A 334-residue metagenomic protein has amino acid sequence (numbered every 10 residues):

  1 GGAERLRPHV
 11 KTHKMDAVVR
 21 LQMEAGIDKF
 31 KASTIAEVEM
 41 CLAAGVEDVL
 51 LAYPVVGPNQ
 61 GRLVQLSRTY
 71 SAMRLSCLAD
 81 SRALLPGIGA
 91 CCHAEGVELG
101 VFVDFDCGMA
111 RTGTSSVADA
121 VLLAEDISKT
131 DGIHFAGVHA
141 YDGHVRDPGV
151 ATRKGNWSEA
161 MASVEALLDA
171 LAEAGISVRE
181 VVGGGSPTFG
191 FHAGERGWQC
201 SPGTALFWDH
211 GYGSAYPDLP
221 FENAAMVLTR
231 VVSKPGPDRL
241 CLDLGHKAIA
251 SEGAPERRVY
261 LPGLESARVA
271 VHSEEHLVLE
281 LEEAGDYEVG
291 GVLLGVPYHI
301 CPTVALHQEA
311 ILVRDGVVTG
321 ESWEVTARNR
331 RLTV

Functional and structural regions predicted by a protein language model:
G1-G2: N-terminal, Lys/Arg-enriched amphipathic/low-complexity engagement segments that precede the first folded domain
L6-K11, E180-V182: Short glycine-rich phosphate-binding loop at a beta-alpha junction
H9-R146: Active-site-proximal beta-alpha core segment in soluble small-molecule metabolic enzymes
G100, D106-P217: Active-site loop/helix belt of alpha/beta enzymes
G155, P187-E265: Active-site loop ensemble at the mouth of alpha/beta enzyme cores that anchors a bound cofactor
A160, P220-E222, A267-V271: Short Gly/Pro-enriched turn/cap motifs at secondary-structure boundaries
P235-V334: C-terminal accessory subdomain/extension
